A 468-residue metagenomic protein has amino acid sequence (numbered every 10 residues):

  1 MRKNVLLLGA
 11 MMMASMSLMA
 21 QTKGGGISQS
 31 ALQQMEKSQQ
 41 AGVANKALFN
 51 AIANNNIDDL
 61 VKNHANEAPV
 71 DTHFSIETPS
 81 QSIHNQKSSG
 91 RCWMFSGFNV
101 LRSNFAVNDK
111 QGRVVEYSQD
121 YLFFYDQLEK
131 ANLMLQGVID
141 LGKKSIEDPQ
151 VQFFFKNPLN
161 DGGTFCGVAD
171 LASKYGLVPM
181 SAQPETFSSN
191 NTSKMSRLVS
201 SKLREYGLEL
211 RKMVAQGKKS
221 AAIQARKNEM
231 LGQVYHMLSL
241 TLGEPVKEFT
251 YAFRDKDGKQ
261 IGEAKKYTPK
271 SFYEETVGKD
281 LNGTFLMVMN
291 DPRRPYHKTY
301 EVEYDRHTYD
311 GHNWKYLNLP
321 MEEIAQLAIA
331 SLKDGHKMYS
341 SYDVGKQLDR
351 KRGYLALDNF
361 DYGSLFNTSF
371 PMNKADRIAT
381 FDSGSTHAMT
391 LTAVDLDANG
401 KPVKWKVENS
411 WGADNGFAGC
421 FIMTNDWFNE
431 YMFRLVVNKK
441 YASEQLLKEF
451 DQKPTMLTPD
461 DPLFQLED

Functional and structural regions predicted by a protein language model:
M1-K23: Bacterial Sec-dependent N-terminal signal peptides
K23, G217-D468: Active-site signature of cysteine proteases
K23-S82: N-terminal regions that are enriched for targeting/export leaders and immediately downstream pro/stem segments
A68-L141: Post-signal peptide N-terminal segment of secreted/secretory-pathway proteins
T78-G90, F153-L159, D310-N318, L327-A328 (+1 more regions): Second-shell loop/turn segments in exported
S88, S96-G97, L101, T164-S173 (+1 more regions): Stable alpha-helical elements in mature extracytoplasmic
M94, Y121-F124, D170, P179-S181 (+4 more regions): Structural recognition of the beta-strand scaffold that forms the well-ordered cores of secreted hydrolase catalytic
Q119-A252: Papain-like cysteine protease catalytic cores
